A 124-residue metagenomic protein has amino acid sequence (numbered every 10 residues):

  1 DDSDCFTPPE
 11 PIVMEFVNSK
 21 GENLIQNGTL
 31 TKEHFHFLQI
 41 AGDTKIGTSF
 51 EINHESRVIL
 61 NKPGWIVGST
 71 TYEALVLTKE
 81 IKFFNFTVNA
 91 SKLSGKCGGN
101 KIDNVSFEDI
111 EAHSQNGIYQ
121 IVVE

Functional and structural regions predicted by a protein language model:
D1-V13: Bacterial Sec-dependent N-terminal signal peptides
P11, H34, Q120: A residue-level signal for beta-strand positions that form part of recognition/binding surfaces within mature
F16-N18, F50-E51, T87: Short, basic/low-complexity N-terminal boundary segments at the transition from targeting/disordered tails
F16-Q26: Short amphipathic, basic-aromatic surface patches that mediate peripheral association with negatively charged
I25, I46-G47, F84, D103: A sequence-level detector of short linear motifs
Q26-T78: Tryptophan-paired
P63-E124: Extracytoplasmic electrostatic interaction patches
